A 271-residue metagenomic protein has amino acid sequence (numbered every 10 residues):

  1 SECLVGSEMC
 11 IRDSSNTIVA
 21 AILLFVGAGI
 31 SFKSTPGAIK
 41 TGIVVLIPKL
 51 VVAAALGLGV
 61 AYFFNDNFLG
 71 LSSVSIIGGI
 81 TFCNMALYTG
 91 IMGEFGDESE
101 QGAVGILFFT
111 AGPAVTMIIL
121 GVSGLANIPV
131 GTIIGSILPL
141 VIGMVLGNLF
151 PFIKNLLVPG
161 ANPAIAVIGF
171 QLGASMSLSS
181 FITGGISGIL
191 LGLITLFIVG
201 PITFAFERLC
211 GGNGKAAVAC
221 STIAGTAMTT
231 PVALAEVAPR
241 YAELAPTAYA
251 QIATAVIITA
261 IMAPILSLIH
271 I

Functional and structural regions predicted by a protein language model:
E2-G6, C10-I11, H270: Single conserved hydrophobic/aromatic residue that forms the stacking wall/gate of nucleotide- or nucleobase-binding
E8, R12-A21, F68-F82, N127-V141 (+2 more regions): Structural signature of hydrophobic alpha-helical transmembrane segments
R12-I18, I30-A61, G112-P113, M176-E207 (+1 more regions): Entry/N-cap segments of selected transmembrane alpha helices and their immediately preceding amphipathic helices
I30-K40, F63-L71, F82-A103, V122-I128 (+2 more regions): Juxtamembrane helix-boundary/capping and inter-helix hinge elements in multi-pass membrane proteins
I39-K49, Q101-L107, L156-I168, A217-T222: Cytoplasmic-side transmembrane-helix entry/capping segments in multi-pass membrane proteins
G42-C83, I189-R240, I261, I265-I269: Transmembrane alpha-helices that form the ion-translocation and gating core of multi-pass ion transport proteins
G57-A61, T116-L125, Q171-G184, M228-A245: Hydrophobic alpha-helical transmembrane segments in multi-pass integral membrane proteins
S99-T110, P239-I269: Structural signal for the N-terminal portions of transmembrane helices and their immediately preceding loop/interface
